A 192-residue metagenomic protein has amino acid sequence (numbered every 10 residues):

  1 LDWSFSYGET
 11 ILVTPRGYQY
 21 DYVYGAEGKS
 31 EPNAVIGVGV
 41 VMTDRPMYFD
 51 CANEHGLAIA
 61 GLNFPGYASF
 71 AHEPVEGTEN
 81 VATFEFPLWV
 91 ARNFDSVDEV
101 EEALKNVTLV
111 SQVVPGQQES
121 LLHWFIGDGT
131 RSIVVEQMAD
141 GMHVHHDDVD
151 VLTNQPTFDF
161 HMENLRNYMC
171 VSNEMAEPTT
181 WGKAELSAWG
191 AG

Functional and structural regions predicted by a protein language model:
L1-T78, S111: A contiguous strand-loop segment
D2-S6, S120, G129, T153-G192: C-terminus-biased signal that marks the final domain/tail of proteins
D2-W3, P65-Y67, D140-H143, D150-V151: Short, surface-exposed beta-strand-loop junctions and turns on beta-sheet-rich folds
G39, W124, M142-V144: Short polybasic amphipathic segments
A52-E54, A82, E119: Short, solvent-exposed loop/turn segments at the edges of secondary structure
N53-H55, G127-R131, E136-G141, D148: Short acidic-glycine loop/turn motifs at beta-strand connectors
G77-T108: Alpha/propeptide regions of enzymes that mature by internal proteolysis
V97, E101-Q137: Aromatic- and glycine-enriched pocket-lining scaffold segments that form the walls of small-molecule binding clefts
